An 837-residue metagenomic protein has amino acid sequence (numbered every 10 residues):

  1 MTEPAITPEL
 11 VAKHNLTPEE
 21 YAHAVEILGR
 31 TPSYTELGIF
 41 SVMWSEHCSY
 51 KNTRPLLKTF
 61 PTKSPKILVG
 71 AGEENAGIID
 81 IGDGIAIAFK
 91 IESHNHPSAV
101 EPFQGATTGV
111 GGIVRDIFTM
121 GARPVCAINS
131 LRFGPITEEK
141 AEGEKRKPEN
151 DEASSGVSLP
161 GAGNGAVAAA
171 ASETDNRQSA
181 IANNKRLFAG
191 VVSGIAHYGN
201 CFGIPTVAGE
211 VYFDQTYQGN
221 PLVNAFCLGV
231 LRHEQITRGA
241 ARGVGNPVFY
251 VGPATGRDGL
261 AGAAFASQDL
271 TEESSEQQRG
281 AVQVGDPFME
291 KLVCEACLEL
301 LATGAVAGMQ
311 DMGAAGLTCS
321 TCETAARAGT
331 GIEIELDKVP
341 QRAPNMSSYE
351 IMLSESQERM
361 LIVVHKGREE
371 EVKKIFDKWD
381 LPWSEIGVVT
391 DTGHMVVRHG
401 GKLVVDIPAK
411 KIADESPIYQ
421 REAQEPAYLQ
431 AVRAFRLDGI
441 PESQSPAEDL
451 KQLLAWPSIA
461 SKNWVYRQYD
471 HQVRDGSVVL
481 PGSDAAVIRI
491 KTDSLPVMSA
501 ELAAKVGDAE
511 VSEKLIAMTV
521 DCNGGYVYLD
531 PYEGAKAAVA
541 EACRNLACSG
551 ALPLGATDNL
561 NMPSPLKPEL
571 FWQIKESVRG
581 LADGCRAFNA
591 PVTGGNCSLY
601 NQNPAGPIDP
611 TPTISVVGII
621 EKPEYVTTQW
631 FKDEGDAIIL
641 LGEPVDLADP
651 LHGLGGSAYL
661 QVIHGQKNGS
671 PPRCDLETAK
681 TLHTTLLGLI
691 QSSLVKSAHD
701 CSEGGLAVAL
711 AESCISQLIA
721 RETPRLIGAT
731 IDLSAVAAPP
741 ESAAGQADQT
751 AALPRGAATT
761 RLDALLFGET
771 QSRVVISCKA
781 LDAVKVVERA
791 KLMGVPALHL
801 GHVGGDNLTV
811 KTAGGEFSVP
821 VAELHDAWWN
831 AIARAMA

Functional and structural regions predicted by a protein language model:
M1-G143, E152, A168, D175-A837: Glycine/proline-enriched, intrinsically flexible loops and inter-domain linkers
P148, V157, G161, A166-A170 (+1 more regions): Intrinsically disordered, low-complexity segments enriched in serine/threonine/proline/glycine and often basic
